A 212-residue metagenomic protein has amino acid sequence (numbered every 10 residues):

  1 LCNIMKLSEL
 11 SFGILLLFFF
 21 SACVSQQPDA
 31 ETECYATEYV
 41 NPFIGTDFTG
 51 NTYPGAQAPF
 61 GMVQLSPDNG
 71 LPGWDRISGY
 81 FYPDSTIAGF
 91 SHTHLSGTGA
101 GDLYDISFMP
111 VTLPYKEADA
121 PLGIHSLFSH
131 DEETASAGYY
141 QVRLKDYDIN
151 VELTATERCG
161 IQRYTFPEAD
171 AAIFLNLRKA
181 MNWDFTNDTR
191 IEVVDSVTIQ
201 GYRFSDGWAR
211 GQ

Functional and structural regions predicted by a protein language model:
L1-C2, A155: Residue-level detector of secondary-structure boundary/capping sites
C2-F12: Bacterial N-terminal signal peptides that target proteins for export
I14-L16: Gram-negative bacterial Sec-dependent N-terminal signal peptides
S21-A22: C-terminal motif of bacterial Sec signal peptides marking the signal peptidase cleavage site
P28-Q212: Accessory carbohydrate-recognition regions in carbohydrate-active enzymes
